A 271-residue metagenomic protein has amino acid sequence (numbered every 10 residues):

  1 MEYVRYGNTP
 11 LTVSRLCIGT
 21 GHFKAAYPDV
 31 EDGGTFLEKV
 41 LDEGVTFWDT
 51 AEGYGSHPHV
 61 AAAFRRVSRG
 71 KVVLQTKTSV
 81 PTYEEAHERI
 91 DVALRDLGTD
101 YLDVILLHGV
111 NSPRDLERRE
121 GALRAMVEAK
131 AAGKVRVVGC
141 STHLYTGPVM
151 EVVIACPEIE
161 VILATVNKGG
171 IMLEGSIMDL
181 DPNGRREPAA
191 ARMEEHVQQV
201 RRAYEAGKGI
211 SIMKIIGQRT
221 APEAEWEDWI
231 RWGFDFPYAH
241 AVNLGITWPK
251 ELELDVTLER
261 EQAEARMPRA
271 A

Functional and structural regions predicted by a protein language model:
M1-V4, H57-H59, A86-V92, T146-V149 (+1 more regions): Alpha-helical scaffolding within the catalytic cores of extracellular/periplasmic polymer-degrading hydrolases
M1-V72, A125, A131, N167 (+2 more regions): N-terminal binding-site loop/beta-alpha segment at the start of enzyme catalytic domains that lines or forms
Y3-R5, V13-C17, T46-F47, K71-Q75 (+5 more regions): Structural preference for beta-strand elements that scaffold enzyme active sites
G19-E31, Q75-E85, N111-P113, R219-A224: Active-site mouth loops of central-metabolism enzymes
Y27-V40, Y83-G98, L144-V152, E223-W232: Short, acidic/polar
G53-G55, V80-T82, T142-T146: Short beta->alpha connector loops
L94-R114: Active-site groove signature of glycoside hydrolases
V110-A271: Beta/alpha (TIM)-barrel catalytic core signal, keyed to glycine-rich beta->alpha loops juxtaposed to Asp/Glu that bind
